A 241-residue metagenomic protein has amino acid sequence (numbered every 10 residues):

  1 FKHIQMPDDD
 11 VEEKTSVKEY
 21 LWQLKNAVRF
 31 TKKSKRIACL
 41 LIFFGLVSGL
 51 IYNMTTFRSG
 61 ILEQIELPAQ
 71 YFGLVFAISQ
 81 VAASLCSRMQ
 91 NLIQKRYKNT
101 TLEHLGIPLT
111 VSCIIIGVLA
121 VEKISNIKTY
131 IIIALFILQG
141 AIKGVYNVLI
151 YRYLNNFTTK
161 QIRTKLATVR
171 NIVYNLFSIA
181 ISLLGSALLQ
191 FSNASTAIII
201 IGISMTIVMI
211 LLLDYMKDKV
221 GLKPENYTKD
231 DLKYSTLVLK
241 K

Functional and structural regions predicted by a protein language model:
F1, Q23, C39-G60, F72-K98 (+4 more regions): Substrate-agnostic recognition of the 12-TM MFS/MFS-like secondary transporter fold
F1-K14, L213-T228: Helix-loop junctions on the cytosolic side of multi-pass membrane transporters, especially the intracellular loop
F1-K2, A197-D214: Symmetry-related core transmembrane helices of the 12-TM Major Facilitator Superfamily/SLC fold
M6-L41, D230-K241: Juxtamembrane intracellular "pre-TM" segments in multi-pass secondary transporters
T15-S16, V28-S34, I65, E122-N126 (+1 more regions): Helix-boundary and loop/linker segments of multi-pass membrane transporters
G60-E66: Membrane-interface helix caps of multi-pass secondary transporters
L85, S112-L119, A180, S204-L211: Transmembrane-helix signature of multi-pass solute transporters
T101-Y146: C-terminal transmembrane helical hairpin of 12-TM major facilitator-type secondary transporters
